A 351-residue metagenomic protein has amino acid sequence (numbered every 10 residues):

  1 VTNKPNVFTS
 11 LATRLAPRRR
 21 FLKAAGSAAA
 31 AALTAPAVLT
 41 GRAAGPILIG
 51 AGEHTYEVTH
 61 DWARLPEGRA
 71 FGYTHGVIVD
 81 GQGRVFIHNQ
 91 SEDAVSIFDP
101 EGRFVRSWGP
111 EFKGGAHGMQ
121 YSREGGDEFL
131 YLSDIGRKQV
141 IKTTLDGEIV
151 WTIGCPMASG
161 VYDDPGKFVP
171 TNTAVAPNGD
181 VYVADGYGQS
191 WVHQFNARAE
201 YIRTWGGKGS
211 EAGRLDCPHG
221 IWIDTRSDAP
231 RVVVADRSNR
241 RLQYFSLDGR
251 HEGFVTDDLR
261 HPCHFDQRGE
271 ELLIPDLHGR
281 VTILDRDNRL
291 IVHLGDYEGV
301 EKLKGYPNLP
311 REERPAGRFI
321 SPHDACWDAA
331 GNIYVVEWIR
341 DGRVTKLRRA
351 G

Functional and structural regions predicted by a protein language model:
V1-P17: N-terminal secretory signal peptides
P17-A32: N-terminal export leaders
G41-T59: Blade/loop signatures of beta-propeller domains
H60-G68, G109-F112, W151-D164, I202-G213 (+1 more regions): Surface-exposed loop and turn segments in beta-propeller and other repeat-based domains that flank or scaffold
G68-Q82, F112-G126, A158-D180, S210-R231 (+4 more regions): Beta-rich, blade/repeat-based domains predominating in secreted/periplasmic proteins but also intracellular
R84-F86, F129-Y131, V181-Y182, R231-V233 (+2 more regions): Conserved beta-propeller blade signature
F98-D127, I135: Blade-loop segments of beta-propeller domains
S321-G351: Blade-level signature of beta-propeller repeat domains, shared across WD40, Kelch, NHL, RCC1 and BNR/Asp-box propellers
